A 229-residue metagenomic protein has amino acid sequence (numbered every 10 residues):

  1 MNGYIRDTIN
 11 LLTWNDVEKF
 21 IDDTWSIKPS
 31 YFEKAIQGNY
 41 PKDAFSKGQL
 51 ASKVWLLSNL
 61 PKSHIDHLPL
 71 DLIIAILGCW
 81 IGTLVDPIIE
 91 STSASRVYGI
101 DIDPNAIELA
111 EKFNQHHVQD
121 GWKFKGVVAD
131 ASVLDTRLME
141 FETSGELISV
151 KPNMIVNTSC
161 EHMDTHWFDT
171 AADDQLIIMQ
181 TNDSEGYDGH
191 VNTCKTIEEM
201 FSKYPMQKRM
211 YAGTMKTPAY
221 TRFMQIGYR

Functional and structural regions predicted by a protein language model:
M1-P69: S-adenosyl-L-methionine
L68-I81: Conserved class I S-adenosyl-L-methionine
I81-A94: Conserved SAM-binding loop of SAM-dependent methyltransferases across substrates and taxa, primarily the Class I
S95-I100: Short beta-strand element of Class I
I102-N105: Conserved SAM/SAH-binding beta-strand->alpha-helix loop
E108-P152: S-adenosyl-L-methionine
S149-H166, D183: A short SAM/SAH-binding and catalytic strip from SAM-dependent methyltransferases
D164-Y228: C-terminal substrate-binding/active-site "lid" region of AdoMet-derived donor-dependent transferases
